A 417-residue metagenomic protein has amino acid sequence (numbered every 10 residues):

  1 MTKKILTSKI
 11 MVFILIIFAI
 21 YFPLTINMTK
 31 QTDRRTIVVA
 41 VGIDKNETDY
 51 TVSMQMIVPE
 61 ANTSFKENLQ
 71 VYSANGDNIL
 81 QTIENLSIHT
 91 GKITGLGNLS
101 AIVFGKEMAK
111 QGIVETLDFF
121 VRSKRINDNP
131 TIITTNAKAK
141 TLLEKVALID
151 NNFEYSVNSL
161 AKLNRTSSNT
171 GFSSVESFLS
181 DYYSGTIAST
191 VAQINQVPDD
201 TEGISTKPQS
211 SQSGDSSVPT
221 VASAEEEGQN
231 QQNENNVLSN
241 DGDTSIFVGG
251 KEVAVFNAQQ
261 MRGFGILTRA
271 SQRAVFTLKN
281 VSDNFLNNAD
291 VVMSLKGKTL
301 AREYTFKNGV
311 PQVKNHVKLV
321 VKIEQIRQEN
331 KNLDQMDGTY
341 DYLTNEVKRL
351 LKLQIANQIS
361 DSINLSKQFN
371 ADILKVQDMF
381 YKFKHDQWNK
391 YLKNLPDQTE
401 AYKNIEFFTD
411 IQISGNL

Functional and structural regions predicted by a protein language model:
T2-L417: Membrane-proximal alpha-helical signals and transmembrane carboxylates
